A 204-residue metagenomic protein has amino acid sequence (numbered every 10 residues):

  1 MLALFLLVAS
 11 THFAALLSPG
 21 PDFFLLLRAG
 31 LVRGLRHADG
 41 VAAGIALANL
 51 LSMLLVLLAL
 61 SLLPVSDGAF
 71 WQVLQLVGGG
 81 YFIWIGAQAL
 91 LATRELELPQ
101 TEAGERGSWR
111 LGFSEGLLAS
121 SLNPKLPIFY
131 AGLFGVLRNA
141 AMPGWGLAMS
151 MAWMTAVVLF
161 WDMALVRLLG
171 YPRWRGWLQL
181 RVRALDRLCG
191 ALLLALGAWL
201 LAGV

Functional and structural regions predicted by a protein language model:
L2-Q72, G132-S150: Juxtamembrane transmembrane-helix termini in multi-pass membrane transport proteins
L6-T11, G44, G80-I83, S114-L117 (+2 more regions): Short alpha-helical transmembrane interface motifs in multi-pass membrane proteins
F13, L17, L50-L51, A87 (+2 more regions): Hydrophobic/aromatic residues within the transmembrane alpha-helices of Major Facilitator Superfamily
D22-L25, A48, S52-L60, F82-Q88 (+3 more regions): Alpha-helical transmembrane segments and their lipid-water interface positions in multi-pass membrane proteins
G44-A48, F113-L126, D186-C189: Select subsegments of transmembrane alpha-helices in polytopic membrane proteins, especially boundary-proximal
L54-L57, L122-A131, C189-V204: Hydrophobic alpha-helical transmembrane segments in multi-pass integral membrane proteins
S66-E97, W153-A164, G176-V204: Selective transmembrane alpha-helices of multi-pass membrane proteins
L90-A119: Cytosolic-biased juxtamembrane loops and peripheral soluble domains of multi-pass membrane proteins
